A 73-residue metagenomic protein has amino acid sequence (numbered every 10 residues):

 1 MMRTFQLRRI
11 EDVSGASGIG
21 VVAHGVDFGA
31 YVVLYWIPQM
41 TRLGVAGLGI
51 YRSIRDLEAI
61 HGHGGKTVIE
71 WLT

Functional and structural regions predicted by a protein language model:
M1-M2, I69-T73: Short intrinsically disordered terminal tails
M1-T4, D27-Y31: A short, compositionally biased
R3-S14: A short beta-strand micro-motif
Q6-R8, H24, Y35, E70: Residues in well-ordered beta-strands of folded domains
A16-F28: Amphipathic, interaction-prone secondary-structure segments
A16-G18, V68-W71: Terminal leader/tail segments of proteins
G29-I69: Acidic, aromatic-enriched beta-alpha/helix-loop junctions
